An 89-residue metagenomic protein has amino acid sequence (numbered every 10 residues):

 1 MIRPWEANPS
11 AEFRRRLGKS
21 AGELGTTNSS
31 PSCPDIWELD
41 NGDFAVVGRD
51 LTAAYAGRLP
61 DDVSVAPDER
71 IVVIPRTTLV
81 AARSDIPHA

Functional and structural regions predicted by a protein language model:
M1-P31: Short, charged/polar N-terminal "headpieces" of proteins
G18, V47-G48: Glycine-centered structural positions embedded in regular secondary structure
T26-S29, A53-G57: Short amphipathic alpha-helical surface micro-motifs
S32, V46: Short, surface-exposed polybasic-aromatic patches that bind anionic ligands, especially phosphate groups
D35: Short, surface-exposed charged micro-motifs
L39-G42: Short acidic-glycine loop/turn motifs at beta-strand connectors
F44, T52: Surface-exposed, flexible loop/turn segments at secondary-structure boundaries
G48, Y55-A89: Helix-rich interaction surfaces within compact, conserved domain-sized segments that mediate assembly or partner
